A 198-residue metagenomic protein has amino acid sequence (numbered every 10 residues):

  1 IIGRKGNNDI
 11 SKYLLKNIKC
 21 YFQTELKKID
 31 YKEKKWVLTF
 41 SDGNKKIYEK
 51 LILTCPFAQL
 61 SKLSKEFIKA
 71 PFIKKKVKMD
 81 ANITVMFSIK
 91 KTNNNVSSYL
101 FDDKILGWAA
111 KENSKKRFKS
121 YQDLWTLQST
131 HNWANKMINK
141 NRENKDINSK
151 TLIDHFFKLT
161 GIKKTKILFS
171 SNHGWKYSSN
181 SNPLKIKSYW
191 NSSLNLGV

Functional and structural regions predicted by a protein language model:
I1-Y13, K140-T151: Short beta-strand to alpha-helix junction loop
L14-Y21, L159-G161: A structural motif corresponding to the C-terminal end of an alpha-helix and its immediate exit/capping segment
F22-V37: A conserved short coil-to-beta-strand element within the FAD-binding core of flavoproteins
K27, L53-L60, T92, S114-K116 (+1 more regions): Short, solvent-exposed loop/turn segments at secondary-structure junctions
S41-G43: Glycine-centered tight beta-turn/hairpin loop motif at sheet-sheet or coil-to-beta transitions
K45-Y99, I162: Central helical "cap/lid" subdomain
N94-L127, N135-M137: Anionic-ligand binding region
Y121-V198: Conserved flavin/dinucleotide-binding core of flavoenzymes
